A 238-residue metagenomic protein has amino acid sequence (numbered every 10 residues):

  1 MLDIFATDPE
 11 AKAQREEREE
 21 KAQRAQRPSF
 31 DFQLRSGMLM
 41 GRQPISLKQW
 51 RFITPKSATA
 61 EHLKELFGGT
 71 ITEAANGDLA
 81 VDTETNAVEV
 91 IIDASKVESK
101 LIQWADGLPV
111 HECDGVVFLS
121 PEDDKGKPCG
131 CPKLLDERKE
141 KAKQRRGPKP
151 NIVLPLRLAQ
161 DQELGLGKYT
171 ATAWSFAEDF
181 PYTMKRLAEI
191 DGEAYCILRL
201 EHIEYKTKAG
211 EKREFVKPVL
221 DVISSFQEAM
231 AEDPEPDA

Functional and structural regions predicted by a protein language model:
M1-A159, A209-R213: OB-fold ssDNA-binding interfaces and closely related basic DNA-contact patches used across DNA replication/repair
E140-S225: Extended serine/threonine-enriched, polar tracts that run as long, contiguous segments within proteins
S225-A238: Extended, charge-rich, solvent-exposed interface segments
